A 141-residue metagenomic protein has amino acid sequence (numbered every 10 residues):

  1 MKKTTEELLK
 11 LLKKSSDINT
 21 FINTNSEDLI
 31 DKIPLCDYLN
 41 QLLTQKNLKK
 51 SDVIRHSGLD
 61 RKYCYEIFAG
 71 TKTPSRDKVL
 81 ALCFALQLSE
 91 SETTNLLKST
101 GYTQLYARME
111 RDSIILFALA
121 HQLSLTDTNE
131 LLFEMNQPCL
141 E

Functional and structural regions predicted by a protein language model:
K2-L12, T94-Q122: Short, charged recognition helix plus adjacent turn of helix-turn-helix-like nucleic-acid-binding domains
D17-K49, T128-L140: A short, Lys/Arg-rich alpha-helix, primarily the initiator
L43, I54, C83: The alpha-helix within a helix-turn-helix
K49-H56: Short alpha-helical "recognition helix" segments of helix-turn-helix
S51, K62, S91: Key DNA-contact positions within bacterial/archaeal DNA-binding proteins
G58-P74, S99-G101: Recognition helix of helix-turn-helix/homeodomain-like DNA-binding domains that insert into the DNA major groove
D77-E92: DNA major-groove recognition helix of helix-turn-helix/homeodomain DNA-binding modules
F84-L86, E110-C139: Long, compositionally biased
